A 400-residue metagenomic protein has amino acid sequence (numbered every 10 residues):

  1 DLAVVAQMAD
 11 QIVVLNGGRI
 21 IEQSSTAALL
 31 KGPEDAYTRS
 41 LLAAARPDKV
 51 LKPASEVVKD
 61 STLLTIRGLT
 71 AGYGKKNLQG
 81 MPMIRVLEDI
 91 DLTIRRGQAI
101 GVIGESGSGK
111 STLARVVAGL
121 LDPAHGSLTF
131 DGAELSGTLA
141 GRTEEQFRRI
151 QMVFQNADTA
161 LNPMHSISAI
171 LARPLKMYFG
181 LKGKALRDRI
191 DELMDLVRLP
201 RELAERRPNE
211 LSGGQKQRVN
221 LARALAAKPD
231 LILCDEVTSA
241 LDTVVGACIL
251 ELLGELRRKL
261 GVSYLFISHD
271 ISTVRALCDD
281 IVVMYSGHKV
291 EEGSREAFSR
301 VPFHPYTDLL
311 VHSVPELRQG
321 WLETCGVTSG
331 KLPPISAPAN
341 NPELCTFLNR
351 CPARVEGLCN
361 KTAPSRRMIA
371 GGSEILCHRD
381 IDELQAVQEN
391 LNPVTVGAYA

Functional and structural regions predicted by a protein language model:
D1-D48, V237, L241-E323: P-loop NTP-binding/switch modules centered on Walker-like glycine-rich loops
T26-T65, K76-G80, S294-Y399: Charged, flexible cofactor/metal-binding loops and thiol motifs
A118: Helix-to-loop junction immediately C-terminal to a conserved catalytic motif
G126-G137, Q146: Conserved ABC transporter NBD signature motif
K184-E202, V311-H312: Conserved ABC ATPase "signature" region
R207-L211, Q215: Conserved ABC ATPase signature
K228: Conserved catalytic motifs of ABC-family nucleotide-binding domains
